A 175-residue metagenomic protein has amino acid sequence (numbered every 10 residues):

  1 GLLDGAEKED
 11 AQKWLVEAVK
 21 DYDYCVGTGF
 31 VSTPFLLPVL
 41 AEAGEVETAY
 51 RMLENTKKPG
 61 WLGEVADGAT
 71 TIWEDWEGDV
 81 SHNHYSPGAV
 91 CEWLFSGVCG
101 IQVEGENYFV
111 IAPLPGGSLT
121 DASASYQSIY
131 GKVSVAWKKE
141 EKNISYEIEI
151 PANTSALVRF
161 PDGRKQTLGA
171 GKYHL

Functional and structural regions predicted by a protein language model:
G1-E7, F35-A43, F95-G100: Well-ordered alpha-helical scaffold segments within catalytic/enzyme domains
G1-G5, V26, V39-L40, V80-G88: Hydrophobic alpha-helical scaffolding
G1-V31, R51, N55-K58, D67-I72: Extended glycan-interaction surfaces of carbohydrate-active proteins
G27-V39, A156: Amphipathic alpha-helical protein-interaction segments enriched in hydrophobic
E47-L175: Non-catalytic C-terminal accessory modules of carbohydrate-active enzymes
